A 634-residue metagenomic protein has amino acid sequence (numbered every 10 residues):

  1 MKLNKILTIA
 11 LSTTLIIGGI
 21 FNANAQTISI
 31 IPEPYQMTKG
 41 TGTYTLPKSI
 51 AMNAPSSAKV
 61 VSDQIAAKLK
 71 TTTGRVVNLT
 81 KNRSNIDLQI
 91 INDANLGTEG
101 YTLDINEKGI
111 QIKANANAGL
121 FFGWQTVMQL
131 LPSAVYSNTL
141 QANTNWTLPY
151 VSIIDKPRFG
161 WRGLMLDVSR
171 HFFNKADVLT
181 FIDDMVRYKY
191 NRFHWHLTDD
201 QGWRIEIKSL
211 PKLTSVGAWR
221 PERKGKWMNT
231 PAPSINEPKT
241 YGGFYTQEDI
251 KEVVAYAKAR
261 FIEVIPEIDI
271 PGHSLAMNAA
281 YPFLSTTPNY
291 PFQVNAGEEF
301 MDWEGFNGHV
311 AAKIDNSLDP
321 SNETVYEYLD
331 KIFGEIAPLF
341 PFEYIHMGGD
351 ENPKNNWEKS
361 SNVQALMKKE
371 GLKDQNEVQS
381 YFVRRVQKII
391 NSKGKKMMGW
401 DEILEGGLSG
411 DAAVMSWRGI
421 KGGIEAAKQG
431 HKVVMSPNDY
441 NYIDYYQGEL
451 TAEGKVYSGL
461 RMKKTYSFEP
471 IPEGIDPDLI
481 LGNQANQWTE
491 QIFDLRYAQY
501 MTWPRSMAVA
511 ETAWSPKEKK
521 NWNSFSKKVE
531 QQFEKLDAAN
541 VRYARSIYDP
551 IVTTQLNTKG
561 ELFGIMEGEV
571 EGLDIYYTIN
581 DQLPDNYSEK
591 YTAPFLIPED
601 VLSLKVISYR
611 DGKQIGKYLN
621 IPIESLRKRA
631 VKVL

Functional and structural regions predicted by a protein language model:
M1-I6, V264: Positively charged n-region of N-terminal signal peptides that target proteins for export
L3, S12-T13, G18, A23-G160 (+6 more regions): Acidic, contiguous N-terminal accessory segments
A25, P34-T43, N53, P516 (+1 more regions): Short, compositionally stereotyped local motifs that mark structural "simplifiers"
L96, G100-E327, F333-Y344, R385 (+2 more regions): Feature activates predominantly on carbohydrate-active enzymes
G163, N191-H194, F261-I265, E343-H346 (+6 more regions): Beta-sheet entry/capping signal
S169, T198-G202, D269-H273, D350-K354 (+4 more regions): Active-site beta-loop-alpha junctions enriched in small/polar residues
F306-A412, W417-K428: Active-site neighborhood of glycoside hydrolase catalytic domains
K396-A412, R418-E567: Flexible, acidic glycine-rich loops studded with aromatic residues
